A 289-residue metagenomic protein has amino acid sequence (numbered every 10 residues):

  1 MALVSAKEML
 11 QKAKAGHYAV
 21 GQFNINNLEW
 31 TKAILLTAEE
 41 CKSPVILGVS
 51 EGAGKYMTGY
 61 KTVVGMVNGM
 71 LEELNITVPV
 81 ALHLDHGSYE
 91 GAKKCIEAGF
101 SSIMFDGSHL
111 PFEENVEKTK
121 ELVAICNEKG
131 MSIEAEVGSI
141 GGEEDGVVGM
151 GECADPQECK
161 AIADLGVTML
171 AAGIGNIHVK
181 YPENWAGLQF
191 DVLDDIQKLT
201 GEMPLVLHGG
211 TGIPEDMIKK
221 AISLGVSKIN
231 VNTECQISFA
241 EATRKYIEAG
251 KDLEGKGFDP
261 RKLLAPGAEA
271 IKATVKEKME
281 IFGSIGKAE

Functional and structural regions predicted by a protein language model:
V4-G16, L28-A53, T58-T77, H86-M203 (+5 more regions): Alpha/beta enzyme core
Y18-N26, E51-K55, K262, P266: A short N-terminal beta->alpha junction/helix N-cap motif
V20-N24, L82-H83, M104, L205-H208 (+1 more regions): Short catalytic-loop micro-motif centered on adjacent basic/acidic residues
Q22, T200, P214, P260: Metal-dependent phosphohydrolase cores
L82, E241, G250: Glycine-rich nucleotide/cofactor/substrate-binding loop typically near the N-terminus or early in the first domain
I174, G209-T211, T233: Active-site proximal loops enriched in glycine and acidic residues that flank catalytic Cys/His/Asp and coordinate
I247-E289: Extended, intrinsically disordered, low-complexity segments
